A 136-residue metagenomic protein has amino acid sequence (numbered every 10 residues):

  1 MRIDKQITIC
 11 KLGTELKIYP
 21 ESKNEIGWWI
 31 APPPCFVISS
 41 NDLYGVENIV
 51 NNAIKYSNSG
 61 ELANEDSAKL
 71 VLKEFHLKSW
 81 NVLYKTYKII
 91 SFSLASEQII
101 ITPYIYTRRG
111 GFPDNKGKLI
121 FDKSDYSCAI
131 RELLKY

Functional and structural regions predicted by a protein language model:
R2-Y44, A95-K135: Intrinsically disordered, low-complexity regulatory segments enriched in Ser/Thr/Pro and charged residues
V37-K88, Q98, R108-K123: Negatively charged, low-complexity tracts enriched in Asp/Glu with abundant Ser/Thr
I90-F92: Soluble, non-transmembrane alpha-helical interaction regions
